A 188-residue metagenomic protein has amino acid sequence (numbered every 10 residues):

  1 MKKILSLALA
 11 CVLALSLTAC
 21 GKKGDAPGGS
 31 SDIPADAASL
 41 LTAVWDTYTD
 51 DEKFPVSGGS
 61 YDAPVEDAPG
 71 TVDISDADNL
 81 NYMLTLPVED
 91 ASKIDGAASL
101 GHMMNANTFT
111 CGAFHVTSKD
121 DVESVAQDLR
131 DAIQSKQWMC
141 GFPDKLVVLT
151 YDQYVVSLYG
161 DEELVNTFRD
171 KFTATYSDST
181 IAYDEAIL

Functional and structural regions predicted by a protein language model:
M1-I4, A8-C11: Positively charged n-region of N-terminal signal peptides that target proteins for export
S16-A19: C-terminal motif of bacterial Sec signal peptides marking the signal peptidase cleavage site
G21-K23: Bacterial signal peptide processing site
D25-T42, D46, A182-L188: Low-complexity, Pro/Thr/Ser/Glu-rich flexible segments characteristic of extracytoplasmic/periplasmic regions
L41-H102, D121-Q137: Surface-exposed, low-hydrophobicity interaction/linker segments
A91-S92, T117-S124, D131-S135, F142-P143 (+3 more regions): Surface-exposed, polar/charged faces of alpha-helical domains in mature secreted/periplasmic/lumenal proteins
M103-N105, C140-D184: A short, solvent-exposed beta-edge/loop patch
T108-S118: A short acidic-to-branched-hydrophobic micro-motif
